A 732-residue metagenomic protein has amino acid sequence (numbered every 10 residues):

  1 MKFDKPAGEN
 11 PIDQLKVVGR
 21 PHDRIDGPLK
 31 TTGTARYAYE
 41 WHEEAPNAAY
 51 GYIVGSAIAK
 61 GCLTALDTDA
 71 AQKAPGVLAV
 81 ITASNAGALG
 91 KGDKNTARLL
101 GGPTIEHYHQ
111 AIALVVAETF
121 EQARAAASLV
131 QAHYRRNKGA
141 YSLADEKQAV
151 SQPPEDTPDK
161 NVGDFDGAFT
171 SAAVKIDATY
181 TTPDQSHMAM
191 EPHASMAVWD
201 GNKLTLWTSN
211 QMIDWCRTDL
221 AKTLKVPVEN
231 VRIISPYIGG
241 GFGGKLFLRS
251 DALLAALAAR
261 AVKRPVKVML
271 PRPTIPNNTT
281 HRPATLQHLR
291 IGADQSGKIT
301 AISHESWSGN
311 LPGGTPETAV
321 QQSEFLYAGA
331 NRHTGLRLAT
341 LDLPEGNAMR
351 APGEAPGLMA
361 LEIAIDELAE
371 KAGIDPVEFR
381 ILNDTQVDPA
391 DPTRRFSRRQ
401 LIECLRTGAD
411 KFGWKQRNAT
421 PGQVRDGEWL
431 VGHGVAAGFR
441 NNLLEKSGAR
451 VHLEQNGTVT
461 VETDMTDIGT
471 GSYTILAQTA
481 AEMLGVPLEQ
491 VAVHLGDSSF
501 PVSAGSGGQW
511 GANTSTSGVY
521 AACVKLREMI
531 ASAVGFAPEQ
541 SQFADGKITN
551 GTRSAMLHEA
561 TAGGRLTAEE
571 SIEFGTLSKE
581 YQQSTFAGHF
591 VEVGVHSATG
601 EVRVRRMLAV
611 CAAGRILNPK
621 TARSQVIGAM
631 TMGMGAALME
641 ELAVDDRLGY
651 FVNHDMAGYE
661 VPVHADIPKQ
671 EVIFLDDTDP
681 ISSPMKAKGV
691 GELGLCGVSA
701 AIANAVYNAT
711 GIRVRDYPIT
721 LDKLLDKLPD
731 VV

Functional and structural regions predicted by a protein language model:
M1-D156, A178, D251, A261: Flexible, low-hydrophobicity surface segments
R20, D26-G33, T157-S195, G201 (+4 more regions): Glycine-rich loop/linker segments at domain edges
A83-S84, V226-R232, R260-V268, Q295 (+4 more regions): C-terminal catalytic domains of large/alpha subunits in multi-subunit enzymes
G90-K94, A126-L129, R217-D219, F242-L248 (+10 more regions): Short acidic, glycine/serine/threonine-rich loops at helix termini
R98, Q148-L224, D384-T458, V652-F674: Helix-loop-helix junctions that connect adjacent transmembrane helices in secondary transporters/permeases, recognized
N137, C216, S235-Y237, F242-N331: Conserved beta-strand/loop scaffold segments within soluble protein domains that form the structured core and edges
C216, L220, I233-I234, I238 (+6 more regions): Extended, hydrophobic alpha-helical segments in both membrane/secreted and soluble proteins
T300, T460, V602-R605: Generic structural signal for well-ordered beta-strand positions
